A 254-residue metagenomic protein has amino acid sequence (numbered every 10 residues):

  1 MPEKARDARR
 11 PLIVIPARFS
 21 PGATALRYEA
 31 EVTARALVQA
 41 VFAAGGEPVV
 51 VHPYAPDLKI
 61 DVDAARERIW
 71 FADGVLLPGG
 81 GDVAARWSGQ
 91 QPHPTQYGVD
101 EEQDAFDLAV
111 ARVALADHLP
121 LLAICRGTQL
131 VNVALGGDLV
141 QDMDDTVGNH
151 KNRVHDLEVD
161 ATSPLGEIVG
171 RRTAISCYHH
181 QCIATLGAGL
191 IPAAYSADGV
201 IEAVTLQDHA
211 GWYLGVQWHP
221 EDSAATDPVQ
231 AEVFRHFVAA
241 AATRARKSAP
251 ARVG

Functional and structural regions predicted by a protein language model:
M1-I124, V133-L135, V140, D144-R153 (+7 more regions): N-terminal beta1-alpha1 cap of cysteine-dependent amidohydrolase-like domains
T128: The feature captures the ABC ATPase H-loop/switch
R171: Flexible coil/turn residues that form the inter-helical turn or adjacent wing/linker of helix-turn-helix
C177: Short, basic/aromatic recognition patches
Y213-W218: Active-site-proximal beta-strand elements of phosphoester/diester hydrolases
